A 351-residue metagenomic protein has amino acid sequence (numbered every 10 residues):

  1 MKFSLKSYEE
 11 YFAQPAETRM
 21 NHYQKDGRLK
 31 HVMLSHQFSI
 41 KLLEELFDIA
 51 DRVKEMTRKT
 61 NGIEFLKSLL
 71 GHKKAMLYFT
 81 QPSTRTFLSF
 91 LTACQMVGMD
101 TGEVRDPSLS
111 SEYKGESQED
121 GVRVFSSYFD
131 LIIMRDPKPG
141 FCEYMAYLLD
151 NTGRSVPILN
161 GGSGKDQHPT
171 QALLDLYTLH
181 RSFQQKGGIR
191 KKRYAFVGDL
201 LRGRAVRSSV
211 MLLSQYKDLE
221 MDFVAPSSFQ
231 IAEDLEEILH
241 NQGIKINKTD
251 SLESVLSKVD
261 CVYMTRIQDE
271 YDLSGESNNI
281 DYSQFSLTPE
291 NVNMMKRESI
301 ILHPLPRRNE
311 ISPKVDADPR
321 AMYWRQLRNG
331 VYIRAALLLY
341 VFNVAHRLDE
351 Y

Functional and structural regions predicted by a protein language model:
K2-L88: Positively charged, low-complexity intrinsically disordered leader regions
H31, G62-H180, N309-I311: Phosphate/diphosphate ligand-binding glycine-rich loop within oxidoreductases
L69-A75, R190-Y194, D218, E298: Phosphate-coordination loops involved in phosphoryl transfer and adenosine-cofactor binding
T80-T92, H180-T265: Glycine-rich phosphate/diphosphate-binding loop of Rossmann-like nucleotide-binding domains
G153-V156, K217-L219, M294-I300: A short helix->loop->beta-strand "cap" motif at the edges of active sites that frequently abuts
H240-V315, R320: Rossmann-like adenosine-cofactor binding region
E298-S299, P304-Y351: Adenosine-phosphate binding glycine-rich loop
